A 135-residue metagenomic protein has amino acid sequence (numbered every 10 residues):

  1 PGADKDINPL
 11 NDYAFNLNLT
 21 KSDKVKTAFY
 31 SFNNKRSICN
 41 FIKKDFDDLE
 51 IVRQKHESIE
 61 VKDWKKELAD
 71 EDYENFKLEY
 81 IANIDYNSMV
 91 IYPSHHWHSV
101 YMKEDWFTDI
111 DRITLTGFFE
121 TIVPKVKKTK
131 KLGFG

Functional and structural regions predicted by a protein language model:
P1-G135: Catalytic core of non-heme Fe(II) oxygenases with the double-stranded beta-helix
